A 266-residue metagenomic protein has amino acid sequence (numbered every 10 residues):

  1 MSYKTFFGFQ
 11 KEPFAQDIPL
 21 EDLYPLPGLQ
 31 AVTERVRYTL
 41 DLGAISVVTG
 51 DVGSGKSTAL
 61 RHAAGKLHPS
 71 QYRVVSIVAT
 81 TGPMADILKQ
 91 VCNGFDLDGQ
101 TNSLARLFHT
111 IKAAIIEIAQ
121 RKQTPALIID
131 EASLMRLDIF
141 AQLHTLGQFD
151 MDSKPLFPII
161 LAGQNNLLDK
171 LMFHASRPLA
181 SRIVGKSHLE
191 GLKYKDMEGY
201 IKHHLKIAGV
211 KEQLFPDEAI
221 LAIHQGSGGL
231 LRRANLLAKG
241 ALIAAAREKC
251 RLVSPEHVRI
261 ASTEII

Functional and structural regions predicted by a protein language model:
M1-L42, T263: A short, basic N-terminal segment
S2, P178, K195, G199-I266: C-terminal alpha-helical "lid" subdomain
F9-F14, Q71-Y72, G82-T101: Conserved NTP-binding/hydrolysis module of P-loop NTPases
L42-H62: Walker A/P-loop nucleotide-binding motif
D51-V52, V74-P83: A short hydrophobic beta-strand->loop->alpha-helix junction that borders the nucleotide-binding pocket of P-loop NTPases
A64-L67, L167-R182: Short regulatory helix/loop adjacent to the ATP-binding pocket of P-loop NTPases
I77-T80, L171, V184-D196: Conserved AAA+ ATPase "SRH/arginine-finger" region at the nucleotide-binding site
P83-I87, G99-Q142, M151-F157, L192-M197 (+3 more regions): Mid-core helix/loop region of P-loop NTP-binding domains shared across ATPases and GTPases
